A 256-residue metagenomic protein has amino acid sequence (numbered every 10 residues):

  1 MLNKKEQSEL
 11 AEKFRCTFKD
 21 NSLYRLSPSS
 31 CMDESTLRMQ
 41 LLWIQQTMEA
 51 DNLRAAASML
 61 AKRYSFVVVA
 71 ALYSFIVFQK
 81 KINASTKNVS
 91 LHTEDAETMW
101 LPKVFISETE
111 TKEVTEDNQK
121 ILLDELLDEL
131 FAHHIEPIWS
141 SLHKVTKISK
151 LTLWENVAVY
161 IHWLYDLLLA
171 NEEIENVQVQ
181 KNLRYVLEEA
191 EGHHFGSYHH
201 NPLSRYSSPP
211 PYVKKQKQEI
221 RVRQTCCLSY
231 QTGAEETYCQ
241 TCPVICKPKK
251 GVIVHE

Functional and structural regions predicted by a protein language model:
M1-M59: Generic N-terminal leader/targeting and pre-domain segments
L26-E34, L53, V145-S149, E175 (+1 more regions): General structural signal for secondary-structure boundaries
S27, V68, I161, Q231 (+1 more regions): Generic short alpha-helical hydrophobic face used as a protein-protein interaction/packing hotspot
M48-K217: Hydrophobic, aromatic-lined core segments that form the binding pocket/scaffold for planar heteroaromatic ligands
F78-Q79, P248-K250: Secondary-structure boundary elements
R223-K247: Local cysteine-cluster metal-coordination motifs and their immediate loop/turn environment, predominantly Fe-S cluster
K250-E256: Compact nucleic-acid interaction/catalytic patches
